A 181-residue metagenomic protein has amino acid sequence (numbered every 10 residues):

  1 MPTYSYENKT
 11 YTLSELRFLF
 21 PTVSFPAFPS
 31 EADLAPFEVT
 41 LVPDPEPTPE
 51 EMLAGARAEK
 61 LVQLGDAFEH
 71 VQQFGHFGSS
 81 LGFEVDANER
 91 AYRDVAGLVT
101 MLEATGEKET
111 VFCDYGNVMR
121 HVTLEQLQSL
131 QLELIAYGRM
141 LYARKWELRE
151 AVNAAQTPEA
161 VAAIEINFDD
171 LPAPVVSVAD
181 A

Functional and structural regions predicted by a protein language model:
P2-A181: A preference for well-ordered globular domain cores that mediate specific macromolecular interactions or catalysis
